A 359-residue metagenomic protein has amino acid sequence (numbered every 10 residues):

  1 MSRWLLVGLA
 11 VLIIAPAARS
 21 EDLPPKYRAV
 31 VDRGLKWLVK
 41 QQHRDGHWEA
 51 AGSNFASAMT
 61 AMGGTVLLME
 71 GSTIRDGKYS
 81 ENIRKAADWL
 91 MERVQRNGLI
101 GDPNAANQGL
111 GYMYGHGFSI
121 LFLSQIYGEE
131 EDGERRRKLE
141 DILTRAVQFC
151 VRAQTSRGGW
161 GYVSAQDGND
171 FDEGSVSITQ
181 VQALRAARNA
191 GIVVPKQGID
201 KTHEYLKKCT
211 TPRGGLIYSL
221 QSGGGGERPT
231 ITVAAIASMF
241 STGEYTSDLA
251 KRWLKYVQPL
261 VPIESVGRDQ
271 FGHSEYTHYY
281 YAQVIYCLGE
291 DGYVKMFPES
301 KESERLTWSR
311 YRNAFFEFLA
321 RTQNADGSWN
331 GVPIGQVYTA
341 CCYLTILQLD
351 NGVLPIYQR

Functional and structural regions predicted by a protein language model:
W4-A15: Bacterial N-terminal signal peptides
G8-A10, G64, A87: Small side chains
S20-R33, R44-N82, Q95-D200, K208-A314 (+1 more regions): An alpha-helical repeat/solenoid feature that recognizes helix-turn-helix modules
Q42-H43, N324: Calcium-coordinating acidic loop motifs
